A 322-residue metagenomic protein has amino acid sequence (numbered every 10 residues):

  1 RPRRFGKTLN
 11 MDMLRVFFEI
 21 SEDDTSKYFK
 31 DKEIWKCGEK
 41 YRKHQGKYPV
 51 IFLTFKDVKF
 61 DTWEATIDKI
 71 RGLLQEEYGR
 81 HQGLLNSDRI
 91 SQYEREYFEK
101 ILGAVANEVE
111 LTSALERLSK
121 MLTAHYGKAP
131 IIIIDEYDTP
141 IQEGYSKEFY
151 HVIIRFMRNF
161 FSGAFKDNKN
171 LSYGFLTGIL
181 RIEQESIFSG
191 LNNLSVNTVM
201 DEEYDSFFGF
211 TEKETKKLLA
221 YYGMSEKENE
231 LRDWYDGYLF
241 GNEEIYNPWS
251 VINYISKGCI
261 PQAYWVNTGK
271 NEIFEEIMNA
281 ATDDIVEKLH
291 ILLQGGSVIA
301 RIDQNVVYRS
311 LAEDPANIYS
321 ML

Functional and structural regions predicted by a protein language model:
R1-M321: Phosphate-binding site recognition
